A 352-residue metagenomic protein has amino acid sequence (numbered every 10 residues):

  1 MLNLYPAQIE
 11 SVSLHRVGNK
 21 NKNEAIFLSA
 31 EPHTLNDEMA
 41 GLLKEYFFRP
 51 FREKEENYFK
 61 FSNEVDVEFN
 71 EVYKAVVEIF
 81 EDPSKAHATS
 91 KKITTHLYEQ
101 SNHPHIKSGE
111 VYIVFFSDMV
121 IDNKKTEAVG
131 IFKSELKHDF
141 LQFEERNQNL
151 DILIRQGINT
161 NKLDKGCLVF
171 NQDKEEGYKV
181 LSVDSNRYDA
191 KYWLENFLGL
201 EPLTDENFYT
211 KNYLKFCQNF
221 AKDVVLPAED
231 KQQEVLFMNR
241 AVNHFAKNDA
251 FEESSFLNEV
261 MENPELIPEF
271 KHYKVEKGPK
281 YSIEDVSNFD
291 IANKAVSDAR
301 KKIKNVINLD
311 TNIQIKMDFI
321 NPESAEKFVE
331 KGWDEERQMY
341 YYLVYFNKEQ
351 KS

Functional and structural regions predicted by a protein language model:
M1-E10, H15-A299: Long, hydrophobic alpha/beta structural blocks
S254-S352: C-terminal structured domains
